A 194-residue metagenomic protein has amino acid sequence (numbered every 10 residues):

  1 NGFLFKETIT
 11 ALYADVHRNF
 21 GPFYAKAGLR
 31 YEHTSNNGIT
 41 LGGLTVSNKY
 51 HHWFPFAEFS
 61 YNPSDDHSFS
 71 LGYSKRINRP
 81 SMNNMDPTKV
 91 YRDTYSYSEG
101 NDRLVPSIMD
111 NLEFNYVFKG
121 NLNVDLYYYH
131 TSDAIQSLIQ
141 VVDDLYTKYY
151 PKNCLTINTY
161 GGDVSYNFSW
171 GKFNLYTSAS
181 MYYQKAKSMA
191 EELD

Functional and structural regions predicted by a protein language model:
G2-T8, L44-H51, V90-T94, D102-I108 (+2 more regions): Replace "Gram-negative outer membrane beta-barrel proteins" with "bacterial and organellar outer membrane beta-barrel
F3, V105, N123-D194: Outer membrane beta-barrel strand-and-loop segments of large Gram-negative receptors, especially TonB-dependent
E7-L44, Y50-F56, L175-M181: Surface-exposed extracellular loop regions of Gram-negative outer-membrane beta-barrel proteins
T8-A14, W53-F59, F69, D110-F114 (+2 more regions): Hydrophobic, lipid-facing positions within transmembrane beta-strands of outer-membrane proteins
H17-G21, S60-N62, D66, S107 (+2 more regions): Structural signature of outer-membrane beta-barrel channels/translocons
F20-P22, Y31-N37, Y73-R79, T88-K89 (+4 more regions): Transmembrane beta-strands of outer-membrane beta-barrel pores
Y24-G28, F56, S60, S68-G72 (+3 more regions): Residue-level detector of the transmembrane beta-barrel scaffold of outer-membrane proteins
S35-N36, D65-N111, L126-K148: Surface-exposed extracellular loop regions of Gram-negative outer-membrane beta-barrel proteins, predominantly
